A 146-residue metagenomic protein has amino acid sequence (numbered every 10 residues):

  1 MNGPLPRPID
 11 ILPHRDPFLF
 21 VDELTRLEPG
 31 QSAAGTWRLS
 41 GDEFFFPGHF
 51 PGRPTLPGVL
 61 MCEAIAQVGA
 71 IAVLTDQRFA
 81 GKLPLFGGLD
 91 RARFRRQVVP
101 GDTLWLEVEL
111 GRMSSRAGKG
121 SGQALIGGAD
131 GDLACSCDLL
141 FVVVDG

Functional and structural regions predicted by a protein language model:
M1-T25, F141: Flexible, low-complexity linker/boundary loops enriched in proline and small hydrophobic residues that flank enzymatic
N2, G69-E107, A134-F141: Hydrophobic beta-strand-centered segment that forms part of the acyl-chain substrate-binding groove
I9, G52, F94-R96: Beta-strand-rich interaction surfaces with strong enrichment in secreted/lumenal proteins
D16-L56: Catalytic strand-loop segment that frames the active site of acyl-thioester-processing enzymes
D22-E23, D90-A92, G122-A124: Hydrophobic/aromatic beta-strand elements that line small-molecule binding cavities or substrate pockets in beta-rich
P29-G30, V98-D102, E107-G146: HotDog/MaoC-like acyl-thioester-processing domains
P47-V73, F86: Compact, glycine-rich, soluble single-domain proteins
